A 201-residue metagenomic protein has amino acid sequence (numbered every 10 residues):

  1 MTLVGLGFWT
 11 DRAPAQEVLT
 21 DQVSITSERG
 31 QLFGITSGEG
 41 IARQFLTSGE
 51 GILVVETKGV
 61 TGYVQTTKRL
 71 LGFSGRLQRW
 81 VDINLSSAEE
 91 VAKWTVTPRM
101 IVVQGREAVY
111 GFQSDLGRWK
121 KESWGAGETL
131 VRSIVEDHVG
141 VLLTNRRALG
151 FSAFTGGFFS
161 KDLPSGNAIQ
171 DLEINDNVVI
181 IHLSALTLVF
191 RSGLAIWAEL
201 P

Functional and structural regions predicted by a protein language model:
M1-G7: Bacterial N-terminal signal peptides
P14-Q22, T47-V60, L85-R99, W124-H138 (+2 more regions): Repeated scaffold domains used in trafficking and secretory/extracellular systems, primarily beta-propellers
Q16-R43: An edge-strand/N-cap motif at the start of beta-rich repeat modules
S24-I25, Y63, V102, V141 (+1 more regions): Structural core positions within WD40/WD-like beta-propeller blades
R29-F33, T67-L71, R106-Y110, N145-L149 (+1 more regions): Loop/turn residues immediately N-terminal
S37-E39, S74-Q78, Q113-G117, A153-G156 (+1 more regions): Short loop/turn segments that connect beta-strands within beta-propeller blades
G40-T47, R79-N84, G117-S123, G157-D162 (+1 more regions): A short beta-strand motif characteristic of beta-propeller blades
I181-P201: Blade-level signature of beta-propeller repeat domains, shared across WD40, Kelch, NHL, RCC1 and BNR/Asp-box propellers
